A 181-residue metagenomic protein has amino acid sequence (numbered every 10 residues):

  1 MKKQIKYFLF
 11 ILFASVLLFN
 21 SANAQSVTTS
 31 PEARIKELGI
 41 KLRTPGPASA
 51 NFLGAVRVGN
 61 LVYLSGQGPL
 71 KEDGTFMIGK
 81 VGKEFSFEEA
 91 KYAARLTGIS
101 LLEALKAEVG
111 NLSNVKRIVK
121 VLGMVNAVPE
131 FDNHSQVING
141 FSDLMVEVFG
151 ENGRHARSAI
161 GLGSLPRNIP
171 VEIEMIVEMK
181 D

Functional and structural regions predicted by a protein language model:
M1-S26: Bacterial Sec-dependent N-terminal signal peptides
A24-D181: Short, polar/acidic, helix-capping and beta-turn segments at strand->helix junctions that line the mouths
